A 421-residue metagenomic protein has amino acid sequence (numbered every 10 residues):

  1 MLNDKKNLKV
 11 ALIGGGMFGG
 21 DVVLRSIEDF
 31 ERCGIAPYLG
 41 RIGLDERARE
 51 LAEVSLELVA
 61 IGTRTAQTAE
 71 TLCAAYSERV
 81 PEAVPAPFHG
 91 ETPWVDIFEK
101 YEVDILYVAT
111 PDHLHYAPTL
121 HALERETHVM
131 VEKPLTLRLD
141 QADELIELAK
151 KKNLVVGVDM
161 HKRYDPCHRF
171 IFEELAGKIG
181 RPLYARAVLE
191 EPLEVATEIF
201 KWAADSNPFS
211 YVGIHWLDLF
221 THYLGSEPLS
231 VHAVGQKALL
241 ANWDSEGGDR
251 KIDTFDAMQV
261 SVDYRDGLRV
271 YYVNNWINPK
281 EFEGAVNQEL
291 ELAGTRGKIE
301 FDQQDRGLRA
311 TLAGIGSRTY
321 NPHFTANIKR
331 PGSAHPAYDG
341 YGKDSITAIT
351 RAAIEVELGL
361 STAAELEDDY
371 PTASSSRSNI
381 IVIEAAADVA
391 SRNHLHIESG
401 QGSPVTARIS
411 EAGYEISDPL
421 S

Functional and structural regions predicted by a protein language model:
M1-R125, D143, E147-K151, G413 (+1 more regions): N-terminal glycine-/serine-/threonine-rich beta1-alpha1-beta2 phosphate-ribose binding loop of Rossmann-like
L2-D4, I35, R49, R351-S421: C-terminal helix-rich "cap/oligomerization" subdomain common to oxidoreductases
Y107-V108, V131, A187: Redox-cofactor binding/interface segments in oxidoreductases and associated redox assembly factors
H113, T136-E198, S206, W216: A contiguous active-site-proximal alpha/beta segment in oxidoreductase catalytic domains
R125-R138: ADP-ribose/adenylate-binding Rossmann-like module
R125-T127, K152-L154, G267-R269: A short helix->loop->beta-strand "cap" motif at the edges of active sites that frequently abuts
T197-N287, S374-R377: Rossmann-like dinucleotide-binding domain that binds NAD(P)(H)
R250-F255, R265-T347: NAD(P)-dinucleotide binding in Rossmann-like oxidoreductases
